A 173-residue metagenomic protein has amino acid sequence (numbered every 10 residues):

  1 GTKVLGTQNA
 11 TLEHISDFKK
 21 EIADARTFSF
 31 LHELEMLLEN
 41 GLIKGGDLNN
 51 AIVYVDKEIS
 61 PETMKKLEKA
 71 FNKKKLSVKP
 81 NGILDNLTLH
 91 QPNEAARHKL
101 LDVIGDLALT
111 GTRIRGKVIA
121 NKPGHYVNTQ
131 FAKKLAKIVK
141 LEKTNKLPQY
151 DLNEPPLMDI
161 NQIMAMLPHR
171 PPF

Functional and structural regions predicted by a protein language model:
G1-F173: Short acidic-hydrophobic catalytic motif
